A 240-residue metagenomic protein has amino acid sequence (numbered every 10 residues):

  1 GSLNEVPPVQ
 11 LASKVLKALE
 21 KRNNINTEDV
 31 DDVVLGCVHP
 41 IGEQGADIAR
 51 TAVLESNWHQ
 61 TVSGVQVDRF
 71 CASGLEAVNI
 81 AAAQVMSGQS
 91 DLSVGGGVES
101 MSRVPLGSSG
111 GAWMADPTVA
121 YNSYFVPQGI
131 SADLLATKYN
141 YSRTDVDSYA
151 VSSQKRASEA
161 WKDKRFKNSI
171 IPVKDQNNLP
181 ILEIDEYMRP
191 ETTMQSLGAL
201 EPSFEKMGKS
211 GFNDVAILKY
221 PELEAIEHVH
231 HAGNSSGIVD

Functional and structural regions predicted by a protein language model:
G1, G45-A46, R103-S109, E186: Short acidic, glycine/serine/threonine-rich loops at helix termini
G1-S56, S63, C71, L134-R143 (+1 more regions): Conserved active-site "lid/cap" helical segment
N4-K14, R22, S148-V239: N-terminal extracellular/periplasmic Venus flytrap/periplasmic-binding protein-like
V6, C37-D91, G111, S123-I130 (+1 more regions): Conserved catalytic cysteine-centered active-site region of acyl-thioester-dependent Claisen-condensing enzymes
I41, S100-S102, A157, G237: Glycine-rich nucleotide phosphate-binding loop and flanking beta-alpha elements of Rossmann-like dinucleotide-binding
V67-V98, A136-F166: Active-site-proximal alpha-helical scaffold in enzymes
M86-Y139: Flexible glycine-/small-residue-enriched beta->alpha junction loops that bind anionic phosphate/pyrophosphate groups
